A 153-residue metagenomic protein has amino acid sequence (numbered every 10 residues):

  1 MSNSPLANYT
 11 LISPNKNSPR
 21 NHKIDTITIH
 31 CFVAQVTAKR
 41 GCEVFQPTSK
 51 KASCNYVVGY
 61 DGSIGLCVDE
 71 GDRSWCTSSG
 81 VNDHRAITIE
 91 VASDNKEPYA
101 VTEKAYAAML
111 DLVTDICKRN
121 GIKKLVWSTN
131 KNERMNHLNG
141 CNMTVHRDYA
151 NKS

Functional and structural regions predicted by a protein language model:
M1-D83: N-terminal catalytic cores of peptidoglycan-degrading enzymes
M1-L11, K16-N21, N95-S153: Basic/polar, cationic surfaces and motifs that engage anionic cell-wall and phosphate/carboxylate ligands
T26, A86-T88, N142-T144: Structural preference for beta-strand elements that scaffold enzyme active sites
V33, E70, N82-P98, T114-K118 (+1 more regions): Cell-envelope and extracellular/periplasmic
V58-S63, A86-T88, K118-K123: Short C-terminal domain-edge/linker segments immediately following a structured domain
